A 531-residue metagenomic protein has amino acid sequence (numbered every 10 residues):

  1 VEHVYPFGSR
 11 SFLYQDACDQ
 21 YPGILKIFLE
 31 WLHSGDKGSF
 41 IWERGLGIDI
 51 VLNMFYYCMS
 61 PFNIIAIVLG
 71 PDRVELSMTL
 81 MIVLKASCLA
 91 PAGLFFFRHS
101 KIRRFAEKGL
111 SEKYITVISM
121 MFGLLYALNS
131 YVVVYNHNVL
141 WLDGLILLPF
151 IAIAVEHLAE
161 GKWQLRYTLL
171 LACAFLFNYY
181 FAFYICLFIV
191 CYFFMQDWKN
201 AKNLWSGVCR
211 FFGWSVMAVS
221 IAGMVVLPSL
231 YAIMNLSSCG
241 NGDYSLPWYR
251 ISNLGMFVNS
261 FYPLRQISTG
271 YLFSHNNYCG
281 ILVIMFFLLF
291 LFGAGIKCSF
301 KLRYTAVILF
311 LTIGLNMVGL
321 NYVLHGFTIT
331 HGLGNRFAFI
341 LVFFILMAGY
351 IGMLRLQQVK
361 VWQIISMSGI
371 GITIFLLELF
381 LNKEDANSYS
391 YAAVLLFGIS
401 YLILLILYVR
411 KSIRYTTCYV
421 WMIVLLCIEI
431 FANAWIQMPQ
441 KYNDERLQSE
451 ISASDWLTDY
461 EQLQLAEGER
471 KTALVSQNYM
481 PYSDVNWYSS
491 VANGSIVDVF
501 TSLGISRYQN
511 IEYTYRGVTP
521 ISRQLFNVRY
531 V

Functional and structural regions predicted by a protein language model:
V1-D16, V216-Y231, T312, I428-I430: Transmembrane signal-anchor helices characteristic of membrane glycosylation enzymes that use polyprenol
E2-S100, F105, G109, Y114 (+3 more regions): Active-site lumenal/periplasmic loops and adjacent helix-entry segments of GT-C-fold, multi-pass membrane
Y5-Q15, L236-S237, M438-A453: Alpha-helical transmembrane signal-anchor/signal-peptide segments
D19-E30, F55, P61, G207-R210 (+5 more regions): Periplasmic/ER-lumenal interhelical loops and adjacent helix-loop junctions in multi-pass membrane proteins
V68, S388, Y415-V531: Soluble catalytic regions of membrane-associated enzymes that act on cell-envelope and secretory-pathway components
V83-H99, I115-A159, W163-W198, R210-L230 (+2 more regions): Membrane-embedded helix bundles of polyisoprenyl
L89-F97, L147-A159, L187-M195, I284-L291 (+2 more regions): Transmembrane alpha-helical segments
K162, F181, L302-I313, V318-Y322 (+1 more regions): Contiguous transmembrane helix-bundle modules in multi-pass membrane proteins
